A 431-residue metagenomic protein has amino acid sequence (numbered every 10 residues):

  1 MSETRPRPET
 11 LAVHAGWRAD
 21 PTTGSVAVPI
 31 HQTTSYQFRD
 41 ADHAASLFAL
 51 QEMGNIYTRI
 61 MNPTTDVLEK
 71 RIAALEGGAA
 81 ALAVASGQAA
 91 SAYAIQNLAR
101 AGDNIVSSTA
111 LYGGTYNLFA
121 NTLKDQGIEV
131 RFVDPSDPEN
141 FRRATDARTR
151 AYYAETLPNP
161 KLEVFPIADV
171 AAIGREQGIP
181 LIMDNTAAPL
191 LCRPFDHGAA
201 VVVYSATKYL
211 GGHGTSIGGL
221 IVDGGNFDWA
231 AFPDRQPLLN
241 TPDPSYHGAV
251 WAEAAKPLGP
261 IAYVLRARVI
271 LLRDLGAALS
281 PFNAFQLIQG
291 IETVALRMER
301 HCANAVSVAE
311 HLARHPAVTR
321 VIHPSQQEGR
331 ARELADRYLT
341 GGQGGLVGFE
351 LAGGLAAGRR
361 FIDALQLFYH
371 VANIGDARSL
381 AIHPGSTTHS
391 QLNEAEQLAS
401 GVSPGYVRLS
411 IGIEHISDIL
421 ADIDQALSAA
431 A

Functional and structural regions predicted by a protein language model:
M1-N55: N-terminal glycine-rich, Lys/His-bearing helix-loop that initiates the first secondary-structure elements of many
E3, A12-H14, R18-P21, A81-R314: Conserved PLP-enzyme active-site core in the AAT-like
S35, D40-A92, G114-T122: Conserved N-terminal alpha-helix of the aminotransferase class I/II PLP-enzyme fold
S35, G224-F227, L351-G354: Short loop segments at secondary-structure junctions
A120-N121, E129, A147-R150, R297 (+3 more regions): PLP-dependent enzyme catalytic core of the Aspartate aminotransferase-like
Y152, G219-I221, V321, V347 (+1 more regions): Well-ordered beta-strand positions enriched in small/hydrophobic/aromatic, beta-favoring residues
V222, G348-E350, S410-G412: Short hydrophobic/aromatic beta-strand micro-patches that form the beta-sheet surface supporting nucleotide- or nucleic
L275-A278, F282-A284, Q289, T293 (+4 more regions): Conserved small-domain helix->loop->beta segment predominantly found in fold-type I
